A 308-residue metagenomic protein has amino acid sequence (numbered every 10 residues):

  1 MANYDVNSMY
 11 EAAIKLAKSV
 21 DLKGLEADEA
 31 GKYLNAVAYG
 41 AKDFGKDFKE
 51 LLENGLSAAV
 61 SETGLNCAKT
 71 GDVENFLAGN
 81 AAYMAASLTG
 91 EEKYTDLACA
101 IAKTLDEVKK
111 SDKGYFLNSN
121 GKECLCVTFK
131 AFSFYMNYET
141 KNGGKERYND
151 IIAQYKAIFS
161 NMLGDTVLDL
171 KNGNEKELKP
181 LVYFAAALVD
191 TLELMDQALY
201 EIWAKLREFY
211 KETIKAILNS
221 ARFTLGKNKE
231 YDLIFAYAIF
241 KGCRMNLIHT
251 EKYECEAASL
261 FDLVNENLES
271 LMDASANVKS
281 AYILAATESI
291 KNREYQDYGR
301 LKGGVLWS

Functional and structural regions predicted by a protein language model:
A2-G31, A36-N75, G79-K103, V108-S111 (+2 more regions): CBM-like carbohydrate-recognition segments
V20, L65, N118-S119, K171-E175: A general structural-boundary detector
G31, K113-G114, P180, A187 (+2 more regions): Glycine-centered flexibility motif
E107-N137: Flexible, glycine-rich active-site loops centered on histidine and acidic residues that chelate a metal or position
L125-F132, M136-L233, K252-S270: Extended ligand-binding clefts on enzyme/binding-domain cores
